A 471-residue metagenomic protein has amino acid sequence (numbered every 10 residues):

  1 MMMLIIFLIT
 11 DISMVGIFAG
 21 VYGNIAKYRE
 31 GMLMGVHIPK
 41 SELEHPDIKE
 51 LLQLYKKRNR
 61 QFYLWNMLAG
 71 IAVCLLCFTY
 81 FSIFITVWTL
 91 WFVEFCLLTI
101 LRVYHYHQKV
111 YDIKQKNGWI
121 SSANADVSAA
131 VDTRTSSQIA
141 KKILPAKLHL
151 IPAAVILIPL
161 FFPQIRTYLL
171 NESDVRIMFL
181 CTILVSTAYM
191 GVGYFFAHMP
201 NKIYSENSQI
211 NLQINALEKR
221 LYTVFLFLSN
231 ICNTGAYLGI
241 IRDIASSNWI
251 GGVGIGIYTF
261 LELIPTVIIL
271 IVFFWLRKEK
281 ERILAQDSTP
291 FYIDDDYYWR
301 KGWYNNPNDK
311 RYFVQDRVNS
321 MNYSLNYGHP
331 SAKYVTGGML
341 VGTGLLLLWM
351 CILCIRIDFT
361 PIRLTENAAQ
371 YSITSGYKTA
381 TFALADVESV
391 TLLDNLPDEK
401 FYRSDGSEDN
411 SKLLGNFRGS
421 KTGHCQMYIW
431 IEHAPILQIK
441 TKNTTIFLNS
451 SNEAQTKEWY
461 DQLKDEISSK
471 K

Functional and structural regions predicted by a protein language model:
M2-V21, K56-V103, A146-R166, E172-M199 (+2 more regions): Alpha-helical transmembrane spans
A19-H37, L98-I120, T187-E206, L270-D287: Membrane-water interface of transmembrane alpha-helices
Y22-H37, I120-A130, F273-P330: Membrane-proximal soluble regions of multi-pass membrane proteins
G31-L33, G193-S208, F274-K278, L353-A383 (+1 more regions): Conserved beta-hairpin
I38, Y106-T133, P200-N215, K280-K301 (+2 more regions): Cytosolic juxtamembrane segments of membrane proteins
L43-Q53, A123-L144, Q213-F225, S288-F313 (+1 more regions): Cytosolic juxtamembrane regulatory segments of multi-pass membrane proteins
D294-P307, T374-A383, E388-K442: Non-transmembrane, membrane-adjacent beta-strand/coil modules in membrane-associated proteins and peripheral
Q426-S468: A membrane-cytosol interface segment of integral membrane proteins
